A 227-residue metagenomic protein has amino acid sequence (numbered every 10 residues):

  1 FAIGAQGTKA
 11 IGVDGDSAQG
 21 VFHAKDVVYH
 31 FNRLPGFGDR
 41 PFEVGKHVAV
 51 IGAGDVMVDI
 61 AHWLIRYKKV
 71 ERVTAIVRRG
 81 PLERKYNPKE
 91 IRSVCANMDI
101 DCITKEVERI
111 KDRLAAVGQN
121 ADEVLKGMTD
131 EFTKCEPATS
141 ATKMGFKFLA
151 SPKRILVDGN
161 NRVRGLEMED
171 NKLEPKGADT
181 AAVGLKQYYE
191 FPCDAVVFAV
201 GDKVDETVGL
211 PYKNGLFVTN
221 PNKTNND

Functional and structural regions predicted by a protein language model:
F1-A2, H23, V50, M168 (+1 more regions): Redox-cofactor binding/interface segments in oxidoreductases and associated redox assembly factors
A2-K9, D55, N171, C193-E206: Glycine-/small-residue-rich beta->alpha transition segments that form the dinucleotide
I3, G52, V77: Short beta-strand/turn micro-motifs composed of small residues that flank or help shape donor/cofactor-binding pockets
G7-K68, N214-N226: Glycine-rich dinucleotide-binding loop and its adjacent helix/turn
T8-I11, F31, E83, K176 (+1 more regions): Glycine/Thr-rich phosphate-binding loops of Rossmann-like dinucleotide-binding domains
A18-G20, H47, V58-E190, P211 (+1 more regions): Dinucleotide-binding/catalytic capping subdomain of oxidoreductase cores
P192-N226: A glycine-rich dinucleotide-binding beta-alpha-beta segment and adjacent secondary-structure elements that constitute
